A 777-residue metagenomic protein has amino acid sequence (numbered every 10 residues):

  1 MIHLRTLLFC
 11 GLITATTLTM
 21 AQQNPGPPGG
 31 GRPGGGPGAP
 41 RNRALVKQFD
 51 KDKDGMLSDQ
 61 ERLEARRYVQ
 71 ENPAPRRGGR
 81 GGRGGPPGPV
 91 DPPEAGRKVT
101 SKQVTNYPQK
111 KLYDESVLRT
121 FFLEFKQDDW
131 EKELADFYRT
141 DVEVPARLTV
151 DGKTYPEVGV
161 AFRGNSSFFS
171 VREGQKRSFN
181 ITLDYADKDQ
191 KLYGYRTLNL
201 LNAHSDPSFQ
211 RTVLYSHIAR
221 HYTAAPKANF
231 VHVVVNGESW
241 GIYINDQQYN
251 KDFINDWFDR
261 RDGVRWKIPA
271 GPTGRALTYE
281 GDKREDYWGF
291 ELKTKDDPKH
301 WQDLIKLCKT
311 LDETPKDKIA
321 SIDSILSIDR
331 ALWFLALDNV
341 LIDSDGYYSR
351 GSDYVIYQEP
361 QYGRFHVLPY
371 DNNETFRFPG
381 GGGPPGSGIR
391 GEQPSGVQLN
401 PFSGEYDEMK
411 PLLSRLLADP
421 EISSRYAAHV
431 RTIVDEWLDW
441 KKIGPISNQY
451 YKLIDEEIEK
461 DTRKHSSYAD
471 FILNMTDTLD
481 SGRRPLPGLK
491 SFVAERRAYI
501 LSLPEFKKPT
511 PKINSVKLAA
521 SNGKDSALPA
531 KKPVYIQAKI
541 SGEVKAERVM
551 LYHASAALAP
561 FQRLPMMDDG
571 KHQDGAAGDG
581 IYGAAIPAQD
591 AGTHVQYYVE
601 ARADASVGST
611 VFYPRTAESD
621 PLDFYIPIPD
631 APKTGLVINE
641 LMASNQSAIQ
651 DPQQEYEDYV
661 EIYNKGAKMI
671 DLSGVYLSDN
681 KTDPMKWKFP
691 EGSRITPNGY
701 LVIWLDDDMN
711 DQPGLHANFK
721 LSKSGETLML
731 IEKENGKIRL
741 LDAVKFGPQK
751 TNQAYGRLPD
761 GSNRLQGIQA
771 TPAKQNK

Functional and structural regions predicted by a protein language model:
M1-G11: Bacterial N-terminal signal peptides that target proteins for export
M20-Q48, M56-V99, G380-L399: Disordered, low-complexity segments in secreted/periplasmic proteins that are enriched in proline
D50-D54, D345: Acidic carboxylate motifs that coordinate Ca2+ or other divalent cations, activating on Asp/Glu
R76-G82, Y499-V637: Glycan-association/targeting regions that enable binding to alpha-glucans and other polysaccharides
G81-F209, V213-H217, K531, G542: Conserved NTP-binding catalytic cores of kinases and kinase-like/nucleotidyltransferase enzymes across multiple kinase
R97-V99, K110, D129, Y138 (+4 more regions): Middle-to-C-terminal accessory/interaction subdomains
S178-A203, H221-F230, V235-L341, G386-S395 (+1 more regions): Internal "kinase-insert"/substrate-recognition segments embedded within catalytic cores of ATP-dependent enzymes
P487-F492, A498-K517, A591-K777: Intrinsically disordered, low-complexity linkers and terminal tails enriched in Ser/Thr/Pro/Gly with interspersed basic
